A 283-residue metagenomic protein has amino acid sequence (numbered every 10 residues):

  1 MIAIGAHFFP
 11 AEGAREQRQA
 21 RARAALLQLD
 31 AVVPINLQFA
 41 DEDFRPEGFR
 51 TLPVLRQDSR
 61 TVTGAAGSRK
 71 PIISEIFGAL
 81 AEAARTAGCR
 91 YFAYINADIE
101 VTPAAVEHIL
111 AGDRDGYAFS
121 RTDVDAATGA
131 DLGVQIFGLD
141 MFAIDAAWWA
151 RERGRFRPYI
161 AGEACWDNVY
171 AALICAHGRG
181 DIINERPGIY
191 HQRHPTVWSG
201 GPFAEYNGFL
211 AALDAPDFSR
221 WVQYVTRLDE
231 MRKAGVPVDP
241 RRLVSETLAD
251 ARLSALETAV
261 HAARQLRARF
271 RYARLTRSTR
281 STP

Functional and structural regions predicted by a protein language model:
M1-A6, L26, V32-N36: Hydrophobic targeting segments
A3-F8, E12-R18, A22, I160-P283: C-terminal catalytic/acceptor-binding lobe
E12-R15, A40-P46, D125-T128: Short, charged/polar "capping" segments at the starts of alpha-helices and the immediately preceding loops
E16-A24, K70-G78, V106-E107, D167-V169: Well-ordered, non-membrane alpha-helical segments in soluble/globular domains
A31-F39, A93, D115-S120: Short, hydrophobic beta-strand segments that form beta-sheet elements in well-ordered domains
N36-R90: Active-site-proximal specificity loops/subdomain of glycosyltransferases
C89-T102: Short beta-strand-to-loop acidic/aromatic patch adjacent to the donor-nucleotide binding site
I99-A172: Conserved catalytic core of nucleotide-sugar-dependent glycosyltransferases
